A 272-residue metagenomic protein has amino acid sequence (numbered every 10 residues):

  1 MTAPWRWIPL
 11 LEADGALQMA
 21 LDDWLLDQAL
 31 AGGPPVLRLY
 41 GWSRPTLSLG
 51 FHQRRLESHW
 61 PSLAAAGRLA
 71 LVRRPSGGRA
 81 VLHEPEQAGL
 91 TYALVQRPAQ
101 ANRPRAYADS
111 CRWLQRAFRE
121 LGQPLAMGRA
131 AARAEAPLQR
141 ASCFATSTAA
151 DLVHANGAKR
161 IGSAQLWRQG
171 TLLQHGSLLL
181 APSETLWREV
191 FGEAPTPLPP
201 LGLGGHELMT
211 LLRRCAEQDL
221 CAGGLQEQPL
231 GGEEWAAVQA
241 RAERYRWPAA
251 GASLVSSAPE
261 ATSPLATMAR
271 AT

Functional and structural regions predicted by a protein language model:
M1-S62, A66, R73-R74, V153 (+1 more regions): Active-site loop/lid in soluble adenylation, ligation, and acyl-transfer enzymes
L21, E86-A88, S110, Q174: Catalytic-loop motifs flanking and including active-site residues across diverse enzymes
G33, G41-S43, A65, E86-A88 (+2 more regions): A short, structural micro-pattern
P35-V36, S76-V81, L138-S142, Q165: Catalytic micro-motifs at enzyme active sites that drive phosphoryl/nucleotidyl and oxygen chemistry
L47, A88-L90, A150, G176: Change "...and in nucleic-acid phosphodiester-cleaving endonucleases..." to "...and in nucleic-acid processing enzymes
S48, P75-S76, R160, R168: Short glycine/serine/threonine-biased micro-segments
R54-A101: A glycine-rich, hydrophobic loop/mini-helix early in the fold
V95-A216, S256-E260, A266-T267: Catalytic beta-strand/loop module used to bind and position nucleotide/cofactor moieties in cofactor-attachment
